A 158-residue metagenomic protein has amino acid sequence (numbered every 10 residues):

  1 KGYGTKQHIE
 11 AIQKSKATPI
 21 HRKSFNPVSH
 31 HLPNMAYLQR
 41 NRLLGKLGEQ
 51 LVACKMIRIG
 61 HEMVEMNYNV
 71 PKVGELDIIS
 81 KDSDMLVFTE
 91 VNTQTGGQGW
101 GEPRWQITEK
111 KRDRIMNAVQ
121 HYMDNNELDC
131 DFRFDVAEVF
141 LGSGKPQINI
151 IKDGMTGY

Functional and structural regions predicted by a protein language model:
K1-R40: RNase H-like, Mg2+-dependent phosphodiesterase core, and more generally RNA phosphate-backbone-engaging helix-loop
A36-N67: Acidic-basic catalytic patches of nuclease active cores, encompassing PD-(D/E)XK and other metal-cofactor nuclease
V52, M56, L76-Q98, I107 (+1 more regions): Conserved catalytic cores of phosphodiester-cleaving nucleases, focusing on short active-site segments
E62-F88, T156-Y158: Active-site metal-binding core of divalent-cation-utilizing nuclease and nuclease-like domains
G74-L76, F132-F134, P146: Change "...and in nucleic-acid phosphodiester-cleaving endonucleases..." to "...and in nucleic-acid processing enzymes
D84-L86, D131, I148: Structural motif
T93-S143: Catalytic cores of nucleic-acid endonucleases
F140-Y158: Short, low-complexity, polybasic intrinsically disordered segments
